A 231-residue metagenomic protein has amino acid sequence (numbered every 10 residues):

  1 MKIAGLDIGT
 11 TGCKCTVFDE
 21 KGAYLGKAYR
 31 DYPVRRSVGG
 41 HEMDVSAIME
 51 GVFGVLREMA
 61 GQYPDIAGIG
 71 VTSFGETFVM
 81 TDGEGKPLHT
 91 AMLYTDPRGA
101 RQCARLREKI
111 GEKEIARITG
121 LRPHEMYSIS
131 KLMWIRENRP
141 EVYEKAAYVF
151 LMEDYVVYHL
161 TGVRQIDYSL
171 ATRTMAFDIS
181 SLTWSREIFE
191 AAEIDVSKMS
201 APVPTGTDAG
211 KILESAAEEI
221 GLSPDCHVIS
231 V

Functional and structural regions predicted by a protein language model:
M1-T90, R117, K145, S200 (+1 more regions): N-terminal glycine/serine-rich phosphate-binding loop of ATP-dependent small-molecule kinases, especially carbohydrate
K2, I8-T10, I115-V231: Gly/Ser/Thr-rich active-site cleft segment
R36-G40, R101-R105, F177-D178, I212: Short, charged, surface-exposed secondary-structure boundary motifs
M49-F53, R57, A100, A104 (+1 more regions): Generic alpha-helical structural signal
D96: Carbohydrate-associated surface elements
G99, E108, L121, E125: Gly/Ser-rich phosphate-binding catalytic loop and adjacent alpha/beta segment that cradle a phosphoryl group at enzyme
